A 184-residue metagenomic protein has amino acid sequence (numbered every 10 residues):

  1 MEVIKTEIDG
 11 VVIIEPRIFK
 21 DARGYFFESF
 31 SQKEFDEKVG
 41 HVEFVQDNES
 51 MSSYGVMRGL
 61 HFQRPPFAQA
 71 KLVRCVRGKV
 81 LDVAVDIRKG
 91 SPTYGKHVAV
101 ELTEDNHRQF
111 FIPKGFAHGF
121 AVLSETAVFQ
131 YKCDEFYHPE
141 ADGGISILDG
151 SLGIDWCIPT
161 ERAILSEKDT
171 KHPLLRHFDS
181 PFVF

Functional and structural regions predicted by a protein language model:
M1-R108, S124-T126, C133-F184: Non-catalytic, conserved peripheral segments adjacent to functional cores
F110, H118-L123: Short beta-strand His + acidic residue motifs that chelate non-heme Fe in jelly-roll/DSBH and cupin folds
